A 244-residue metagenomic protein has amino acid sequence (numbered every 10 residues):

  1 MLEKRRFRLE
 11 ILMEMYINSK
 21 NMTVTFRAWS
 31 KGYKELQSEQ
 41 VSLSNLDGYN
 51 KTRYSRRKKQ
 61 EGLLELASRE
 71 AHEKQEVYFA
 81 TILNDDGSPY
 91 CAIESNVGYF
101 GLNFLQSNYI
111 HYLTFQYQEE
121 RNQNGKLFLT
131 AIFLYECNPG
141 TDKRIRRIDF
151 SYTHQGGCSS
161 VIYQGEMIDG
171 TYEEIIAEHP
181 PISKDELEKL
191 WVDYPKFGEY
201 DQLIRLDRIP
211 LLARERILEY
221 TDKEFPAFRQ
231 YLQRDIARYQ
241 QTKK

Functional and structural regions predicted by a protein language model:
L2-A71, L134-K244: Long terminal segments
Y33, G87, V97-Y99, Y109 (+2 more regions): Residue-level signal for glycine
K74-G98: Short, well-structured hydrophobic secondary-structure segments
Y78-I82, L102-Q106, T130-C137, R147-S151: Hydrophobic/aromatic beta-strand elements that line small-molecule binding cavities or substrate pockets in beta-rich
D85-C91, N108-L113, G140-R146, Q155-S159: A short glycine-rich beta-turn/N-cap micro-motif
A92-G98, N103, L113-N122, D149-S151 (+1 more regions): Beta-turn initiation residues at beta-strand->coil junctions
F100-F104, N124-T130, G170-E174: A short, polar/proline- and glycine-enriched secondary-structure boundary/capping micro-motif
Q106-I110, F115-P139: Short helix-loop boundary/capping segments
